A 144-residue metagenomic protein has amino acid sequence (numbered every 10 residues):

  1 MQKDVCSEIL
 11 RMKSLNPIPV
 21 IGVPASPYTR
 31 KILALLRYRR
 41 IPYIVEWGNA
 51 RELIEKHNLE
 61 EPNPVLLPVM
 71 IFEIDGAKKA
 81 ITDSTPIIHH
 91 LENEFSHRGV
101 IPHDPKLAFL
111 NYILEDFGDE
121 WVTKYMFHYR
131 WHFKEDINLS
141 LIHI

Functional and structural regions predicted by a protein language model:
D4-H89, N93-E94, L107-I113: N-terminal G-site of the GST-like fold
L67, H97-P102: Cytochrome P450 catalytic domain signature, combining two hallmark sequence patches
V69-F72, E120-F133: Short, Lys/Arg-enriched charge-dense amphipathic segments
E92-N93, V100-I101, D116-V122, M126-F127: Core active-site phosphate/anionic-ligand binding loop and the adjoining beta-turn-alpha structural block in enzyme
I101-E115, H128-D136: Short, glycine/charge-rich beta-strand/loop segments that flank catalytic centers and engage negatively charged groups
I142-I144: Conserved small/polar residues in nucleotide/adenosyl-binding loops
